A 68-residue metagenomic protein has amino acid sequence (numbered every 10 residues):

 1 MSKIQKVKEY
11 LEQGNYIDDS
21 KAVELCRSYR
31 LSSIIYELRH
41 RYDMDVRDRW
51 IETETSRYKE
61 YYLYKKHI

Functional and structural regions predicted by a protein language model:
M1-I68: Catalytic phosphate/metal-binding cores of nucleic-acid and nucleotide-processing enzymes, i.e., regions that mediate
